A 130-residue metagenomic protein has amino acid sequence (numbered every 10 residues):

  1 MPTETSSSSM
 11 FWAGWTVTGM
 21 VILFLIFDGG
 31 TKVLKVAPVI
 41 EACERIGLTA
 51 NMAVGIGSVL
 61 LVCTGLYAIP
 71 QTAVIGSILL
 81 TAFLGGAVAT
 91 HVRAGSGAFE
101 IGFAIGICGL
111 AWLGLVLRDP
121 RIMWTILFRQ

Functional and structural regions predicted by a protein language model:
M1-F27, Q71-Q130: Extended, low-polarity transmembrane helix blocks
T16, V39-I56: A loop-to-helix transmembrane entry motif
L23, F27, L48-G65, A82: Core segments of alpha-helical transmembrane spans in multipass integral membrane proteins
D28-K32: A short secondary-structure junction motif
V33-R45, L60-Q71: Short juxtamembrane and helix-loop transition motifs at transmembrane-helix boundaries in membrane proteins
